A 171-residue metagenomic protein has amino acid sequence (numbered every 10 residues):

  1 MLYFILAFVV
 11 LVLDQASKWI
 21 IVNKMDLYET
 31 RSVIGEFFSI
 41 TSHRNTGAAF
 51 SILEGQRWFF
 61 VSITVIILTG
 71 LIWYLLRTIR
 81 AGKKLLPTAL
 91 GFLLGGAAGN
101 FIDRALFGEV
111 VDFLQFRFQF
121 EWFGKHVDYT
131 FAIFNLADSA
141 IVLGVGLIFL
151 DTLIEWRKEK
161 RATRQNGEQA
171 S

Functional and structural regions predicted by a protein language model:
M1-S171: Alpha-helical transmembrane bundles and membrane-interface segments of multipass inner-membrane proteins
